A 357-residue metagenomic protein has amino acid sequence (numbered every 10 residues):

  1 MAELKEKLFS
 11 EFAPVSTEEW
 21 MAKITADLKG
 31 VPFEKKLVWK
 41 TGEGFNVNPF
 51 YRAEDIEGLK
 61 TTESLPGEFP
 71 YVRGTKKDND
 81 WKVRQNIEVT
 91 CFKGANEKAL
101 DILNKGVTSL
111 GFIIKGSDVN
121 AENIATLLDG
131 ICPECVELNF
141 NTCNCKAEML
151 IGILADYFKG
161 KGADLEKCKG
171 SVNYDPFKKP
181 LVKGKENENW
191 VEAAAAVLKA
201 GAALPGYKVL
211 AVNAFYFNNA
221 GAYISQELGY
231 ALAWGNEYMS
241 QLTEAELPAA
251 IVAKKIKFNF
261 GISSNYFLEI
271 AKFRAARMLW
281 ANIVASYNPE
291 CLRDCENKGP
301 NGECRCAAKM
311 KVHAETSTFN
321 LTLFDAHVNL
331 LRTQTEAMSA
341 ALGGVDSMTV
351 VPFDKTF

Functional and structural regions predicted by a protein language model:
M1-N265, E269, E290, C295-K298 (+4 more regions): Catalytic alpha/beta active-site cores
Y238-Q241, L279-I283: Short, well-ordered amphipathic alpha-helical segments that serve as non-catalytic structural scaffolds within diverse
S263, I270-F273, F319-H327: Loop-rich catalytic cores of soluble enzymes, especially ATP-dependent carboxylate-amine ligases and other
E269-A281: Extended amphipathic alpha-helical segments enriched in small hydrophobics
N282-Y287, K298-N301, K311-L321, T335-F357: Structured mid-domain segments that build the active-site/substrate or prosthetic-cofactor binding neighborhood
F324-E336: Active-site-adjacent loop and "lid" segments of alpha/beta metabolic enzymes
